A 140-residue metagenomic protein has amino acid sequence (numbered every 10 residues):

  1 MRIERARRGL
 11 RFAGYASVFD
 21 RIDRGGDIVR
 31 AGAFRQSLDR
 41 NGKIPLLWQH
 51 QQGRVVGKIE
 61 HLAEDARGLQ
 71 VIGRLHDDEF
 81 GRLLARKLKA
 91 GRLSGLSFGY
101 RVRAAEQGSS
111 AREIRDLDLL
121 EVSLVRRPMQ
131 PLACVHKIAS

Functional and structural regions predicted by a protein language model:
M1-G9, V18-D23, V29, G53-V56: Conserved, charge-rich beta-strand/loop surface module that forms ligand/interface-binding patches within domains
I3-A13, R21, P45, E60-S140: Residue microenvironments linked to proteolytic maturation and disulfide-stabilized extracellular modules
R24-H76: Short, well-structured hydrophobic secondary-structure segments
